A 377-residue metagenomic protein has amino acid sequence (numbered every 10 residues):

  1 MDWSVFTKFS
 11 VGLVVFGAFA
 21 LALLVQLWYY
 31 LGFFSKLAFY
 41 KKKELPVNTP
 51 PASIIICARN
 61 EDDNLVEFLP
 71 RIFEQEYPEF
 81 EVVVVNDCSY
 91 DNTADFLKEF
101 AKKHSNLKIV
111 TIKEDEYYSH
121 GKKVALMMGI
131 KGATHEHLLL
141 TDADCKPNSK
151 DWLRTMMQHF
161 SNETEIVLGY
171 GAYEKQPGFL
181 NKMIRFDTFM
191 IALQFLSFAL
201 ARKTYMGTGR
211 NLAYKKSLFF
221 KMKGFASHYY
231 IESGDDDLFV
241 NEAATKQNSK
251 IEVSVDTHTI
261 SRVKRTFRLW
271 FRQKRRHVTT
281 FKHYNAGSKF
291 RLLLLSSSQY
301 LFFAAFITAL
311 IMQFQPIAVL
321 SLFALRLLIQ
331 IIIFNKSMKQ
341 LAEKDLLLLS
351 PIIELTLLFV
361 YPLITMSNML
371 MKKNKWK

Functional and structural regions predicted by a protein language model:
M1-N48, N368: N-terminal membrane-anchoring/stem segments of glycan-assembly enzymes
K36-F39, E61-E74: Short, well-formed alpha-helical segments that are part of the catalytic scaffolds of diverse glycosyltransferases
P46, L292, S296-K373: Membrane-embedded multi-pass helical conduit in multi-pass membrane proteins, especially envelope-biosynthetic
P50-S53, E81: Cell-envelope/extracellular polymer assembly enzymes that use nucleotide-activated donors
L69-D115: Acidic donor-binding segment of Leloir-type glycosyltransferases
N92, D142-Q158: Acidic donor-binding/catalytic loop of UDP-sugar-dependent glycosyltransferases, especially processive GT2
L138: Short aromatic/hydrophobic "clamp" motif used to bind/position activated sugar donors
F160, I166-A192, S217-F220, G224-K289: Catalytic donor/gating beta->alpha subdomain of glycosyltransferases that bind UDP-sugars
